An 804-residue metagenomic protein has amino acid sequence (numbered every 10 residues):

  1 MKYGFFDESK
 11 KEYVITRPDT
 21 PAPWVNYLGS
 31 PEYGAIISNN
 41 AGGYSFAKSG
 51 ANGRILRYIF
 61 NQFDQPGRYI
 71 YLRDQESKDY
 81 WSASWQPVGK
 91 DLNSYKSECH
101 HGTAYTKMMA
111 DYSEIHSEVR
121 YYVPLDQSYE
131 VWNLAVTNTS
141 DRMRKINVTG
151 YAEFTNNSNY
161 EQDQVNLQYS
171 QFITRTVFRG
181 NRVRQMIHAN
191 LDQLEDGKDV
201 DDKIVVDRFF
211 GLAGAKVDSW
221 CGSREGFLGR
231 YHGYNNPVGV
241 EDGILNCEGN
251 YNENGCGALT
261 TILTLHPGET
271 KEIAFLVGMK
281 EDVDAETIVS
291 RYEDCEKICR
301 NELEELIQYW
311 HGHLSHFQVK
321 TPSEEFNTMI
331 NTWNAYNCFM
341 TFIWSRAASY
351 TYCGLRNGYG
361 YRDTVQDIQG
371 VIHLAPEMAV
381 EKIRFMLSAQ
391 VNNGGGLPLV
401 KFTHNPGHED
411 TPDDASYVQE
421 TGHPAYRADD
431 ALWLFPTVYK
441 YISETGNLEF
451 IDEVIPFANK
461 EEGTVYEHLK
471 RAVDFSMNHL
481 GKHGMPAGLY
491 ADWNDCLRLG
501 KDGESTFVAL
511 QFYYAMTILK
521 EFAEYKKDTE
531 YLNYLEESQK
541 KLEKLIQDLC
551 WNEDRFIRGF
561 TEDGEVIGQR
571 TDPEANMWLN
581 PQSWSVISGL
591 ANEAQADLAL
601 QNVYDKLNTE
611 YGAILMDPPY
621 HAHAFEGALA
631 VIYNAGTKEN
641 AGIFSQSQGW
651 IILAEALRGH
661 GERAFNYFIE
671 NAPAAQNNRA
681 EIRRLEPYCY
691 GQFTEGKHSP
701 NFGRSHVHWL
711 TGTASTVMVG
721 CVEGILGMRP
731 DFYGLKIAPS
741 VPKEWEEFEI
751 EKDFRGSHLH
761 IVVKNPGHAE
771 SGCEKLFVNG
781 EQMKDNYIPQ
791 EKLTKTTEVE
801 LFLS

Functional and structural regions predicted by a protein language model:
M1-R362, P376-F385, A389, K440-E444 (+6 more regions): Anionic coordination/interaction segments
K2-R17, A22-P23, K541-K544, D548-G612 (+3 more regions): Carbohydrate-active enzyme catalytic cores, enriched for enzymes that act on polyanionic acidic polysaccharides
Y71, Y359-T364, I368-A379, I383-H483 (+6 more regions): Aromatic-rich carbohydrate-recognition surfaces in CAZymes
A104-T106, L499-Y514: Hydrophobic, small-residue-rich alpha-helical packing segments that form membrane-like cores
Y151, V165-N166, L397-P398, Y513-A630 (+2 more regions): Catalytic cores of carbohydrate-active enzymes
T287-C295, N301, E305, M329 (+5 more regions): Extended, well-ordered alpha-helical scaffold segments
S349-G358, P398-R427, A458-T464, H483-S505 (+3 more regions): Carbohydrate-binding/catalytic loop surfaces
